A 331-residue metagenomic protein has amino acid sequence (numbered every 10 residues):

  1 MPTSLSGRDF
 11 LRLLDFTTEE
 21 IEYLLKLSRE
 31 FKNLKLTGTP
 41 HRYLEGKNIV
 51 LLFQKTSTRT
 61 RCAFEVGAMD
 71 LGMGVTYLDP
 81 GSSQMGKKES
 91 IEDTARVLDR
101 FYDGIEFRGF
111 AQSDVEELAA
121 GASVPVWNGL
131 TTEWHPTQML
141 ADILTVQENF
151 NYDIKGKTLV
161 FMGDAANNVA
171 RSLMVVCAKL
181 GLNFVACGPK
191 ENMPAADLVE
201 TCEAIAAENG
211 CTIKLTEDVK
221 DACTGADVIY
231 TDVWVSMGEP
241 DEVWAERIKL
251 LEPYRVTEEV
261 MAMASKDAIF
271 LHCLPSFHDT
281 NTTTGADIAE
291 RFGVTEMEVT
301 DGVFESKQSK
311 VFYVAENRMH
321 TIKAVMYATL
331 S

Functional and structural regions predicted by a protein language model:
M1-C62, V66: Positively charged, low-complexity intrinsically disordered leader regions
P2, D287-S331: C-terminal helix-to-coil terminal segments
N48-F101: Active-site cofactor/substrate anionic-group-binding motifs, chiefly glycine- and Lys/Arg-rich phosphate-binding loops
Q54-V66, N151-D232, M237-E239: Glycine-rich phosphate/diphosphate-binding loop of Rossmann-like nucleotide-binding domains
D103-V176, H272: Anion-binding alpha/beta catalytic cores of soluble intermediary-metabolism enzymes, centered on
I154, A178, E259-D267, S306: Short, conserved loop/helix-junction motifs that constitute active-site signature segments in enzyme catalytic cores
A204-D301: Rossmann-like adenosine-cofactor binding region
